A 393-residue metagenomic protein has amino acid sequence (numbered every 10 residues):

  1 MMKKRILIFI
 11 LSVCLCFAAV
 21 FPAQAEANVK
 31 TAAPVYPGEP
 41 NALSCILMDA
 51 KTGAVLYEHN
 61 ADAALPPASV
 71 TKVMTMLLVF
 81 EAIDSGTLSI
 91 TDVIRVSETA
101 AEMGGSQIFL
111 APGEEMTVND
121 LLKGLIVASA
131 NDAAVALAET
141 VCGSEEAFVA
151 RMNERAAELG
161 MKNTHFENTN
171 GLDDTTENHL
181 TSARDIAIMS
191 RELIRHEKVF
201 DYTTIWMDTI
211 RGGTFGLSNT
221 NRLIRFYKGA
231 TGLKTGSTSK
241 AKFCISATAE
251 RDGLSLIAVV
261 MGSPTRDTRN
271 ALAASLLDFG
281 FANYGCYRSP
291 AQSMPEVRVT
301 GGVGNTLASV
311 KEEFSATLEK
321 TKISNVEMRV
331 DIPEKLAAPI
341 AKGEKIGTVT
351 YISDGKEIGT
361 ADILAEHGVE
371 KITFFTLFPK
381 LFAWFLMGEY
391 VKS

Functional and structural regions predicted by a protein language model:
M1-I10: Bacterial N-terminal signal peptides that target proteins for export
C16-Q24: C-terminal segment of classical bacterial N-terminal signal peptides
F17-A18, S85, R288-A291: Residues in and immediately flanking transmembrane alpha helices
A23-I188, L193-E197: Active-site-adjacent loops and short helices of periplasmic peptidoglycan-processing enzymes
M161-H165, E177-S393: Domain-terminus/edge residues, biased toward the C-terminal soluble/receptor-binding domains of extracytoplasmic
